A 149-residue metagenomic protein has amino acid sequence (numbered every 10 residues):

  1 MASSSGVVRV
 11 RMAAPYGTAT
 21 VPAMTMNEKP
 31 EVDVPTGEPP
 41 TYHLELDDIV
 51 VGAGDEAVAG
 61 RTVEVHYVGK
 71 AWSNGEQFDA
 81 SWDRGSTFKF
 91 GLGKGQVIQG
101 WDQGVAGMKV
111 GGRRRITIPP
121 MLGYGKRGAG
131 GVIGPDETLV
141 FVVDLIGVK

Functional and structural regions predicted by a protein language model:
S3-V7, G17-T18: Intrinsically disordered, low-complexity segments enriched in small polar residues
M12-K149: Cross-family detector of peptidyl-prolyl cis-trans isomerase
